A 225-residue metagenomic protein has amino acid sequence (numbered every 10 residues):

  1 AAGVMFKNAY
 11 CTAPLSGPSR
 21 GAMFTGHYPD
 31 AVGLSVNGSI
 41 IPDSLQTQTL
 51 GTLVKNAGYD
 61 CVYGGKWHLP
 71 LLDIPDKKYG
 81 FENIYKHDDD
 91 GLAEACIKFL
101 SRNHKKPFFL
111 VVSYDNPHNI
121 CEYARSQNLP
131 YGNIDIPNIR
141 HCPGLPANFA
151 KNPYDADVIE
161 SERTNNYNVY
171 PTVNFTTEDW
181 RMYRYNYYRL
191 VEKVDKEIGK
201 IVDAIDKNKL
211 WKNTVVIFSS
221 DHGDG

Functional and structural regions predicted by a protein language model:
A1-R20, G26, D30-A31, D60 (+2 more regions): Short, structured active-site-proximal loop/turn typified by the sulfatase FGly-forming signature C/S-X-P-X-R
M5, G17, Y63, E160 (+1 more regions): Short alpha-helical segments used as structural interaction elements across diverse proteins
Y10-L15, S39-T47, R181-E192: A short beta-strand-to-alpha-helix junction
A13-P14, W67-P70, S219: Conserved beta-strand edge residues that scaffold enzyme active sites
S19-L110, Y114-I134: Catalytic-site neighborhoods of secreted/periplasmic enzymes that process anionic sulfate/phosphate groups
R102-K106, Y114-G225: Active-site-proximal cap/lid insertion segments
